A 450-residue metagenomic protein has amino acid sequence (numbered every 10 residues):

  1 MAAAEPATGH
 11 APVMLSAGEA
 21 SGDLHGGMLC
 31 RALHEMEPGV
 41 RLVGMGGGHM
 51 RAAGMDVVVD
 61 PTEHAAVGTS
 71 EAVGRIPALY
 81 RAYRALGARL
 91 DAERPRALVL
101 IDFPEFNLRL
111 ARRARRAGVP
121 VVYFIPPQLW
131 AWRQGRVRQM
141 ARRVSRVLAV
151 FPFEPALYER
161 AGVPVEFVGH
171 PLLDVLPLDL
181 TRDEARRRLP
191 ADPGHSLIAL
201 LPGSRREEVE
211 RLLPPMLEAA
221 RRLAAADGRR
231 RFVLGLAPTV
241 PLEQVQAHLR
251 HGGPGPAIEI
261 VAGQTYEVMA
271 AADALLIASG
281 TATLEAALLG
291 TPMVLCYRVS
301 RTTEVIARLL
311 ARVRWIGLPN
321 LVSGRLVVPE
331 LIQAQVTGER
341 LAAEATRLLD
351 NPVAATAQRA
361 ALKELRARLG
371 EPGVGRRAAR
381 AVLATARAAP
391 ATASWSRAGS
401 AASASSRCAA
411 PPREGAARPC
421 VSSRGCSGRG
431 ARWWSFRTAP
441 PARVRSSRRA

Functional and structural regions predicted by a protein language model:
M1-A404, P412-E414, G428-R429, A439-A442: Nucleotide-activated sugar donor-binding and catalytic core shared by glycosyltransferases and related lipid-linked
C408-A409, C420, C426: Cysteine-centered motifs
A417: Walker A/P-loop
W433: Conserved catalytic segments around the Walker B and adjacent sensor/switch elements of P-loop NTPase domains
V444-R448: Short, intrinsically disordered C-terminal tails of secreted or membrane-associated proteins
